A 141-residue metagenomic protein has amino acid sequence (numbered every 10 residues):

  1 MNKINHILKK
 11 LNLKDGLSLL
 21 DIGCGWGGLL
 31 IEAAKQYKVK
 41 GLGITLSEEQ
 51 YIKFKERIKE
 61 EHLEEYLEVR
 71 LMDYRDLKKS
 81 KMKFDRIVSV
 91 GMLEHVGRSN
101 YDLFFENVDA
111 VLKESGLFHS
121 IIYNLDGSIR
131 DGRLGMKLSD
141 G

Functional and structural regions predicted by a protein language model:
G16-G23: Conserved class I S-adenosyl-L-methionine
G28-Y37: Conserved SAM-binding loop of SAM-dependent methyltransferases across substrates and taxa, primarily the Class I
K40-T45: Conserved SAM-binding motif I beta-strand of class I
F54-K55: Conserved SAM-binding loop
H62-D76: Conserved SAM-binding strand-loop segment of SAM-dependent methyltransferases
R75-I87: A short acidic, Gly/Pro-enriched loop at the edge of an enzyme's catalytic core that lines a small-molecule cofactor
D102-E114: A short glycine-rich, Lys/Arg-flanked "PGG" loop and its adjoining helix->strand segment in the class I
L117-G141: Conserved class I S-adenosyl-L-methionine
